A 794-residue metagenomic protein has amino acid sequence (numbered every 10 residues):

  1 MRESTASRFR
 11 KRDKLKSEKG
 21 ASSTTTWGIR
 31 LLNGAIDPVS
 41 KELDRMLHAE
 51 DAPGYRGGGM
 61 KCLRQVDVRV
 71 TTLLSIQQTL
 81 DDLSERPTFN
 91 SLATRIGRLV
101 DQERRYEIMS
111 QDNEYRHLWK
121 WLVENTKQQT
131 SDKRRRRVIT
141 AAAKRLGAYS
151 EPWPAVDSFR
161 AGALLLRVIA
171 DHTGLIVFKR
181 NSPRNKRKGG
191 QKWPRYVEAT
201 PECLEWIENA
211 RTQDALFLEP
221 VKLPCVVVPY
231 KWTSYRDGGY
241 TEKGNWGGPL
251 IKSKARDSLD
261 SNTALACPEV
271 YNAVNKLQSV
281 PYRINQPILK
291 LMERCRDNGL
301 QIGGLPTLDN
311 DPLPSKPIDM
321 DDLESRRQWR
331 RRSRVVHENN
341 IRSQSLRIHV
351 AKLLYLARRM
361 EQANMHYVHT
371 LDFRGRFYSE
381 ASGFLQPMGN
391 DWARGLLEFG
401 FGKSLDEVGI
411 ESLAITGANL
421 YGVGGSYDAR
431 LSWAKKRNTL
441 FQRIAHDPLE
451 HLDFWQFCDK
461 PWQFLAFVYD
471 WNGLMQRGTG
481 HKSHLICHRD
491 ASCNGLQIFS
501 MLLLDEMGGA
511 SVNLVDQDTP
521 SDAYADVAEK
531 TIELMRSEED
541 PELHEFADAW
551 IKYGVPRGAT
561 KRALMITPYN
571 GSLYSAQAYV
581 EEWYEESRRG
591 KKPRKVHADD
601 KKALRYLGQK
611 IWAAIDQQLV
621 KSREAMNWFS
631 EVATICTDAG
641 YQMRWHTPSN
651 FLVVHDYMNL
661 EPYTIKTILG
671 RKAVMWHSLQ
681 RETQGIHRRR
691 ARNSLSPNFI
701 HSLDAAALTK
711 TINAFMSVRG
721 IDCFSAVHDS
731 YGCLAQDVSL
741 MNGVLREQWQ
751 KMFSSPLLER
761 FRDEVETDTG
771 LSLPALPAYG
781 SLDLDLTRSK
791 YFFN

Functional and structural regions predicted by a protein language model:
M1-L564, P568-F699, A705, A714 (+4 more regions): Non-catalytic nucleic-acid-binding interfaces of large nucleic-acid enzymes and RNP effectors
V368, C723, S730: Short, surface-exposed charged micro-motifs
H701, H728: Histidine-centered active-site/metal-ligand motif
A706-V727: Active-site palm subdomain of RNA-directed nucleic acid polymerases
A726, N742-L745: C-terminal structured domain segments
